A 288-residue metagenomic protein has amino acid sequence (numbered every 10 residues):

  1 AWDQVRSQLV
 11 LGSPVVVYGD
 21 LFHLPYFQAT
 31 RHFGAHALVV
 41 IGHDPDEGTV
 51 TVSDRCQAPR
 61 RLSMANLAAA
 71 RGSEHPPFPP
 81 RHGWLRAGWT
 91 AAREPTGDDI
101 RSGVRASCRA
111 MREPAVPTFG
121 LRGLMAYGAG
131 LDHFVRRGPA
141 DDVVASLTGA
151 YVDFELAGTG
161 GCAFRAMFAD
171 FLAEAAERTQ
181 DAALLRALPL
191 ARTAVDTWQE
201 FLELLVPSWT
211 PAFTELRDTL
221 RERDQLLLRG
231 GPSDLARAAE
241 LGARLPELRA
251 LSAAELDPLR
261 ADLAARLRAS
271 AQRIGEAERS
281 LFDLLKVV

Functional and structural regions predicted by a protein language model:
A1, P95-D99, G230-A238: Alpha-helix capping and helix-coil boundary motifs
A1-E47, V52-D54: Active-site-adjacent substructure of cysteine-protease-like catalytic cores
W2, R6, A68, G97-R112 (+9 more regions): Generic detector of well-ordered alpha-helical segments enriched in charged/polar residues, highlighting helical
V5, V17, V52, L67 (+4 more regions): Generic structural hydrophobic/aromatic packing signal, biased to beta-strands
R6-S7, P14, V135, P139-D142 (+5 more regions): Membrane-targeting and insertion segments and their boundary/processing signals
L11, S73, L284-V287: A structural signal for alpha-helix termini and helix-coil/disorder junctions
P45-G160, F168-F171: Noncatalytic regulatory segments and standalone regulatory/sensor domains
V152-V288: Charged, long alpha-helical assembly modules
